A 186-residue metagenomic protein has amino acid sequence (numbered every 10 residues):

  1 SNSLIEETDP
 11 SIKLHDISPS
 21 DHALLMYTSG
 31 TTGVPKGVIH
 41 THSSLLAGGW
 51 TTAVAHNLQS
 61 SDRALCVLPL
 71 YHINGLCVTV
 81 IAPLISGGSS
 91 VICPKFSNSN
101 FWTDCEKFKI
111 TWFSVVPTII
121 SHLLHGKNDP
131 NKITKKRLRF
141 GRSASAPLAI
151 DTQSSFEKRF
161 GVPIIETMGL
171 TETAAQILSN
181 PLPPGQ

Functional and structural regions predicted by a protein language model:
N2-S3, S20, H42-S43, L68 (+2 more regions): Structural detector for helix-capping/boundary residues
T8-Y27, V34, N57-R63, T173: Conserved pre-ATP/AMP-binding loop-to-beta segment of ANL
S18, I39-T41, V116, A149: GHKL-family ATP-binding catalytic core of two-component histidine kinases
H22, T28-T31, A64, L70 (+5 more regions): Conserved S/T- and glycine-rich ATP-binding loop of Class I adenylate-forming
A23-A47: Conserved AMP-binding A3 loop
K36-I39, C66-V67, S89-K95, I165: Short beta-strand->loop structural element characteristic of the AMP-binding/adenylate-forming
L46-R63, I73-W112, H125-K127: Conserved AMP-binding/adenylation subdomain of ANL enzymes
I110-V115, L124-Q186: Gly/Ser/Thr-rich phosphate-binding loop
